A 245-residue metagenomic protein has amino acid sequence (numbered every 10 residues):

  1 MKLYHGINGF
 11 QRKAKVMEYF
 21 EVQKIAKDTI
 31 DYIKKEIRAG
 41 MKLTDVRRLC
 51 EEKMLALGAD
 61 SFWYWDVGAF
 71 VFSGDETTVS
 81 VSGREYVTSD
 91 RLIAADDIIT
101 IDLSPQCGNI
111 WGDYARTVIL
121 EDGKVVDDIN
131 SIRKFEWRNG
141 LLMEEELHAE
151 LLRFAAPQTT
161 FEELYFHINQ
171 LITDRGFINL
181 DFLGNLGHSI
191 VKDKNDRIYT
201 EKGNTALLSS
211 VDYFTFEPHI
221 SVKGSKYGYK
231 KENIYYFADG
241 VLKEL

Functional and structural regions predicted by a protein language model:
M1-L245: Active-site neighborhoods and metal-handling regions in enzymes and metal-associated proteins
